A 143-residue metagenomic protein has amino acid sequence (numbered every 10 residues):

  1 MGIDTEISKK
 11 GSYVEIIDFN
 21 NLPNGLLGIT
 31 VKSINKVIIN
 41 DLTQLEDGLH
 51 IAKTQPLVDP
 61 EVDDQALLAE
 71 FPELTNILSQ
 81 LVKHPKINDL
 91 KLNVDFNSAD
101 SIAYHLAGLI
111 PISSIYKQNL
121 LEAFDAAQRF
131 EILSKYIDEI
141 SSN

Functional and structural regions predicted by a protein language model:
M1-N143: N-terminal low-complexity, acidic/polar interaction/targeting segments
